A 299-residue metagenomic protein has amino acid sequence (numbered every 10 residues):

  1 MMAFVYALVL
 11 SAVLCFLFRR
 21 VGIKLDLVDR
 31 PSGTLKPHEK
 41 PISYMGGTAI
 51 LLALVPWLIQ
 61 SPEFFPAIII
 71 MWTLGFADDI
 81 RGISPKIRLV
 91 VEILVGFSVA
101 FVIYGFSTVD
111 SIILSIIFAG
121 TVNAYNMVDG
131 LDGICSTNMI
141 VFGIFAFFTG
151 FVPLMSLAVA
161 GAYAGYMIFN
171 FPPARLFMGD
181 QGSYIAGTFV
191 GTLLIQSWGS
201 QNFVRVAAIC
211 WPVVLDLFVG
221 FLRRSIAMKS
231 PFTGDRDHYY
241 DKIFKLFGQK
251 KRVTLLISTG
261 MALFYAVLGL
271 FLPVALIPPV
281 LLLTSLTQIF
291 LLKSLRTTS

Functional and structural regions predicted by a protein language model:
M1-F218: "…together with the soluble PPM/PP2C metallo-phosphatase catalytic core" -> "…together with the soluble PPM/PP2C
Y6, S200-S299: C-terminal membrane-associated helical module and adjoining short loops/tails
